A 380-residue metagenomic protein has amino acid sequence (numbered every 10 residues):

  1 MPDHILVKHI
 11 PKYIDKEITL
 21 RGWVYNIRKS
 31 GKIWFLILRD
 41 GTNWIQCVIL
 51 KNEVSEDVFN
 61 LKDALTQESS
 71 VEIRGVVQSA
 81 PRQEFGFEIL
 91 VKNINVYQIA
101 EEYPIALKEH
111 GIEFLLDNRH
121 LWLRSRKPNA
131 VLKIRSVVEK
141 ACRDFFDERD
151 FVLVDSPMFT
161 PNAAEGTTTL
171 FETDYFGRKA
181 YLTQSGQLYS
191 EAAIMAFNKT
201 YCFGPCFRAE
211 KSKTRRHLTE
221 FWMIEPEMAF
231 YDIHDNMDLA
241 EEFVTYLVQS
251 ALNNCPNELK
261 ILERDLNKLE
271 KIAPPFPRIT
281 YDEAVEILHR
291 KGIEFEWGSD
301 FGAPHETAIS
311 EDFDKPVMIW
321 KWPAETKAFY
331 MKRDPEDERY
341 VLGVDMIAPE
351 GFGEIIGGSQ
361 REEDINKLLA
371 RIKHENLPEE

Functional and structural regions predicted by a protein language model:
P2-A229: Class II aminoacyl-tRNA synthetase-like tRNA-binding/catalytic domains
Q98, L247-A251, I372: Conserved NTP-handling cores and scaffolds of large molecular machines
I105-A106, R135, V152-F159, G204-P205 (+3 more regions): Short coil/turn segments at secondary-structure boundaries
S136, K140, P157, E263 (+2 more regions): An alpha-helix initiation/capping motif
A141-R149, F243-N254: Generic non-transmembrane alpha-helical segments
T169-D235, L239-Y246, K271-E380: A translation/RNA-centric and nucleic-acid-associated enzymatic feature enriched in Class II aminoacyl-tRNA synthetases
N253-L262, E379-E380: Flexible, glycine/charged-enriched surface loops at secondary-structure junctions
E258-A273: Short, highly charged C-terminal tails/helix-capping segments
